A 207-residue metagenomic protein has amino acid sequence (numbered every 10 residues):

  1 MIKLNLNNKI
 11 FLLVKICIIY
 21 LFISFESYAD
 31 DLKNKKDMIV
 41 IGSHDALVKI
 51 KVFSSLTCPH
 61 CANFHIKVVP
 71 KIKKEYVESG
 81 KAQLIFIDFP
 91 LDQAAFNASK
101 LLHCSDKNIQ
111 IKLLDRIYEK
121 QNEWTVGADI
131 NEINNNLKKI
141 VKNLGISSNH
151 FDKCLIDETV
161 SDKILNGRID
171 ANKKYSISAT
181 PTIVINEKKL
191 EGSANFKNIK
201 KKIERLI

Functional and structural regions predicted by a protein language model:
I2-D92, F96, K138, K142 (+2 more regions): Extracytoplasmic thiol/disulfide redox context detector
P90-A179, V184-K197, K201-I207: Cysteine-centric redox/oxidoreductase cores and disulfide-bonded domains
